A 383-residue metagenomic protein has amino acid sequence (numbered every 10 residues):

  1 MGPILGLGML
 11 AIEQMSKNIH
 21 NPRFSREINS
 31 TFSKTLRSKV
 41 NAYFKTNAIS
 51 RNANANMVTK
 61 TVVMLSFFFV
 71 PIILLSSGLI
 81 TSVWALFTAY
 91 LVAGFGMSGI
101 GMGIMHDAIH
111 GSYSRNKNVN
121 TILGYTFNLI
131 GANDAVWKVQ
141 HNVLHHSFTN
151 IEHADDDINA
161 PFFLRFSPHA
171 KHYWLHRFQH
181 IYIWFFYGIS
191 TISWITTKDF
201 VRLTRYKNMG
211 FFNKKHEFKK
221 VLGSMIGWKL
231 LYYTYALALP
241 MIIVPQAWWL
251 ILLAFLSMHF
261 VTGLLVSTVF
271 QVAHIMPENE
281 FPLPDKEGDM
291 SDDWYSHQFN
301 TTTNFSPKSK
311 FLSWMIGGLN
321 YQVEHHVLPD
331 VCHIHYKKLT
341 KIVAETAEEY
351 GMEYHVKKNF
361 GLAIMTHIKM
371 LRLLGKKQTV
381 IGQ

Functional and structural regions predicted by a protein language model:
G2, G6-G8: Residue-identity detector for glycine
P3, R51-G101, N128-L129, H180-I192 (+1 more regions): Alpha-helical bilayer-embedded segments of polytopic membrane proteins, i.e., transmembrane/intramembrane helices
L10-T31, H172-I189: Short, non-transmembrane cytosolic segments of multipass membrane proteins
H20-A42, I192-T204: Short, charged cytosolic
R37, N41-V58: Membrane-interface, cytosolic juxtamembrane amphipathic helix immediately N-terminal to a transmembrane helix, enriched
V92-K215, D285-Q378: Membrane-embedded catalytic scaffold of the fatty acid hydroxylase/desaturase
S257-Q271, I275-M276, V343-E353: C-terminal, active-site-flanking charged/polar segments
F270-W294: C-terminal, non-catalytic macromolecule-binding modules
